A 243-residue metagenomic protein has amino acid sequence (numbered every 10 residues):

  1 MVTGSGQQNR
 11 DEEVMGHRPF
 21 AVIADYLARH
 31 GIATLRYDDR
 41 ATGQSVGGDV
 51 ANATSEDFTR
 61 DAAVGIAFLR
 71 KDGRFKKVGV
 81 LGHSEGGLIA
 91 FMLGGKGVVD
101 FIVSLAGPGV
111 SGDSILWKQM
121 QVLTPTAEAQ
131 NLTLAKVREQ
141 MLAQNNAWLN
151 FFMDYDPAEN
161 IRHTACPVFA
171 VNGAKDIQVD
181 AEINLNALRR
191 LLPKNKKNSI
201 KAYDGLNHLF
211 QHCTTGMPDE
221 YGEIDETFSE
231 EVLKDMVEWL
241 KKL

Functional and structural regions predicted by a protein language model:
M1-Y26: Short, surface-exposed "cap/lid" segments of acyl-processing enzymes
P19, A51-G73: Alpha/beta-hydrolase active-site loop
V22-Q44: Conserved alpha/beta-hydrolase
V64-M120: Primarily recognizes the serine-hydrolase "nucleophile elbow" in alpha/beta-hydrolase and SGNH/GDSL folds
T164, A170-N172, D176: Short beta-strand/loop motif that positions the catalytic acidic residue of the alpha/beta-hydrolase fold
C166, D180-L191: Short alpha-helix in the alpha/beta-hydrolase fold that links the catalytic acid
L192-T215: Catalytic histidine neighborhood in serine/cysteine hydrolases with alpha/beta-hydrolase-type architecture
L206-L209, T215-L243: Catalytic active-site module of serine/aspartate enzymes centered on a nucleophile-bearing elbow/loop
